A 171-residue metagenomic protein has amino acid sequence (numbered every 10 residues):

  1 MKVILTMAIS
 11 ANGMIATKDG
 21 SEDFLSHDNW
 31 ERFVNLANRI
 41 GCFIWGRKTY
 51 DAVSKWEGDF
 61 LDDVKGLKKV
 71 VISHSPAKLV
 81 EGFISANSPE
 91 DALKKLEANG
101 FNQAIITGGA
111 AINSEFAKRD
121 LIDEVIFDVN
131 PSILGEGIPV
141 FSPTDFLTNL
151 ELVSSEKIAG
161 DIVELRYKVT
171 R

Functional and structural regions predicted by a protein language model:
M1-R171: Enzymes that bind and transform nitrogen-containing heteroaromatic metabolites
